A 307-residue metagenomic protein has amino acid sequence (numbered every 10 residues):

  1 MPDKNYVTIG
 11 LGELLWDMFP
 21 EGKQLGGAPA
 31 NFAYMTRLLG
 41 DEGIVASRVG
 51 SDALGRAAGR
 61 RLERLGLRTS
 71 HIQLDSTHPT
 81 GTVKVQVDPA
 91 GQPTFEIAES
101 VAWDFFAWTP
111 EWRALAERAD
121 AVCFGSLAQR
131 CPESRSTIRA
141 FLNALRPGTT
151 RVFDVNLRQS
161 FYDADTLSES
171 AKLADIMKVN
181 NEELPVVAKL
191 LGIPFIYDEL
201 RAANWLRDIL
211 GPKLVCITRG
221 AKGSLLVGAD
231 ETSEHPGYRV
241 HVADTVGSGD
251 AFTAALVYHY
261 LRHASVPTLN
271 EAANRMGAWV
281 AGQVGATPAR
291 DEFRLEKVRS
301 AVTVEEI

Functional and structural regions predicted by a protein language model:
M1-G22: Positively charged, low-complexity intrinsically disordered leader regions
M1-V7, I196-I307: Conserved phosphate-binding/catalytic region of the ribokinase-like
N5, E42-S126, P147, V298-I307: Conserved N-terminal subdomain of the carbohydrate kinase-like
T8, G43-V45, R151, V215: Hydrophobic/aromatic residues located in beta-strands of well-ordered beta-sheets within soluble catalytic
G12-L14, L127, V155, A251: Active-site metal-binding loops of divalent metal-dependent hydrolases
N31-E42, H259-H263: Alpha-helix C-terminal capping segments
A114-L115, E169-S170, D208: Structural alpha-helical scaffold elements that stabilize or flank donor/cofactor-binding regions in carbohydrate
A121, G125-R201, W205, G223-S224: Conserved beta-alpha-beta core of the PfkB/ribokinase-like small-molecule kinase fold
